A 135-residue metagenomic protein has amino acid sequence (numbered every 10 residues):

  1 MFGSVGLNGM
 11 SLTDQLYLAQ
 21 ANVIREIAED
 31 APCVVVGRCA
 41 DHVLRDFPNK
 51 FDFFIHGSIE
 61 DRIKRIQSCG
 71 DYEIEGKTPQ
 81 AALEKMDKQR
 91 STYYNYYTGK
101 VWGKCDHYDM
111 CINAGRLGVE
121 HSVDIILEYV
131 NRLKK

Functional and structural regions predicted by a protein language model:
M1-P32: ATP-dependent small-molecule kinase phosphotransfer cores that center on conserved nucleotide phosphate-binding segments
A21, V119-L127: Short, amphipathic alpha-helical "lid/cap" segments that border enzyme active or binding sites
I27, V43-F47: RNA pseudouridine synthases
G37-H42: Short, polar loop motifs at secondary-structure junctions
D46-C69, G76-K85: Conserved phosphate-donor/acceptor-positioning beta-strand/loop module used by diverse small-molecule
E75-E120: Small-molecule kinase domains that catalyze NTP-dependent phosphoryl transfer to phosphate-bearing small molecules
E128-K135: Short, charged, intrinsically disordered terminal tails
